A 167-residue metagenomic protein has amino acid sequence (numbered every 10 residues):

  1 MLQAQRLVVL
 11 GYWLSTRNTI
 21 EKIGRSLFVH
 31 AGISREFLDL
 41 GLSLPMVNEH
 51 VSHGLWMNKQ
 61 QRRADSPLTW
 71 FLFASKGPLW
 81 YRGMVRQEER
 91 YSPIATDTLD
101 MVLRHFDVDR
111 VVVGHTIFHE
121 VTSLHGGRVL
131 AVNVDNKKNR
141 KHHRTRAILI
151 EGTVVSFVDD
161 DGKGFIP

Functional and structural regions predicted by a protein language model:
M1-P167: Feature recognizes metal-dependent phosphohydrolase scaffolds
